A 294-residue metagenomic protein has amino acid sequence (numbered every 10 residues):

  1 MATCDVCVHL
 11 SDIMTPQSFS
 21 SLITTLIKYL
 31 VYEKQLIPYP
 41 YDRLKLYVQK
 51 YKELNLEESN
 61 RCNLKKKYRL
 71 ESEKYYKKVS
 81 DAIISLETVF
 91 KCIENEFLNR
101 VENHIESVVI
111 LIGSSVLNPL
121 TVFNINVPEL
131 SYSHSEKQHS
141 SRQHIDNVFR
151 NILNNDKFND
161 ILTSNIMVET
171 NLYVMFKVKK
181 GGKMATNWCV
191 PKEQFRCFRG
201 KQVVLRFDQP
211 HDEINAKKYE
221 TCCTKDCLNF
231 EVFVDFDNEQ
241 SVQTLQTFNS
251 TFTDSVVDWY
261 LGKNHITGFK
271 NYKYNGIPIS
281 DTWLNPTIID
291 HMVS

Functional and structural regions predicted by a protein language model:
M1-S294: Phospho-regulated, Ser/Thr/Pro-rich intrinsically disordered or coiled-coil terminal scaffolds of eukaryotic
